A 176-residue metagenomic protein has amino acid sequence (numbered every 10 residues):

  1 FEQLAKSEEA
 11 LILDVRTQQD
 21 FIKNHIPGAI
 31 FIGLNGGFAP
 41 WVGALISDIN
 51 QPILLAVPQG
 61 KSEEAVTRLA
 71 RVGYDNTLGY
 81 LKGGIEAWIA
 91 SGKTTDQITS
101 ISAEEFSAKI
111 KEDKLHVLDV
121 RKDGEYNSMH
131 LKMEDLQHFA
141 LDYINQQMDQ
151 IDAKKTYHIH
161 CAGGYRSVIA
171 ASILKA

Functional and structural regions predicted by a protein language model:
F1-A176: Cytosolic catalytic domains that perform sulfur/thiol-centered chemistry
